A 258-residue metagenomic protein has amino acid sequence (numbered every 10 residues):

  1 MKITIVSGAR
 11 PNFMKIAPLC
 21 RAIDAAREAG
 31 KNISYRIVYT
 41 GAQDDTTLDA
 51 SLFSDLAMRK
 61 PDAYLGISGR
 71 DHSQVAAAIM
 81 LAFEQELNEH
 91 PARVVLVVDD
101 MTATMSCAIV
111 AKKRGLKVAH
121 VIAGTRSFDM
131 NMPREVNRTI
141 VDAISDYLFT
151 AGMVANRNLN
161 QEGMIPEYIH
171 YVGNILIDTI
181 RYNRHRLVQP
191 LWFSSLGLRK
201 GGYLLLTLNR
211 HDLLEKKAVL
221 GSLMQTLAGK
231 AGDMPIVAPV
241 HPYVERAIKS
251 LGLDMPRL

Functional and structural regions predicted by a protein language model:
K2, N32-R36, K117, Y168 (+1 more regions): Residues at the starts of beta-strands that form the adenosine-phosphate
T4-S7, N12-D24, E28, L52 (+1 more regions): Active-site and donor-binding regions of nucleotide-sugar-utilizing enzymes
I5, I37-Y39, H120, Y171 (+2 more regions): Structural beta-sheet core signal
G8, Y39-A42, A123, N174 (+1 more regions): Cofactor-binding loop segments of dinucleotide-utilizing enzymes, especially the Rossmann-like FAD- and NAD(P)+-binding
L19-I33, T226-D233: A short, Lys/Arg-enriched amphipathic alpha-helix followed by its capping loop at the start of a domain
K31-V75: Conserved nucleotide-sugar phosphate-binding/catalytic loop shared by glycosyltransferases and other
A42-T47, G66, I144-K217: A nucleotide-sugar donor-handling region in carbohydrate enzymes
A50-L52, V188-L258: Donor-nucleotide binding loops and adjacent catalytic segments primarily of GT-B fold Leloir glycosyltransferases
